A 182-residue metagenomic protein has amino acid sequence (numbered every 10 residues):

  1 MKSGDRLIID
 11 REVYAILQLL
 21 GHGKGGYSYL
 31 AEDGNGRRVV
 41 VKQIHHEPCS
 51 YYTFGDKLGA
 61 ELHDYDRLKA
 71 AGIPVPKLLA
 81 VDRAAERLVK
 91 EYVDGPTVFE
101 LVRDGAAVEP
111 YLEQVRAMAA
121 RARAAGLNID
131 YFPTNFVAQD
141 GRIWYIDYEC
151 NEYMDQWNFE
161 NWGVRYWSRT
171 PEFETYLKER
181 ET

Functional and structural regions predicted by a protein language model:
M1-L17: Juxta-kinase regulatory segment immediately upstream of eukaryotic protein kinase catalytic domains
I16-L19, K24-G59: ATP-binding glycine-rich loop module of kinase domains
V39, P74, L88, W144-D147: Protein kinase-like catalytic core scaffold
T53-A71: The N-lobe alphaC helix and its flanking beta3-alphaC-beta4 segment of protein kinase-like domains, centered on
F54, I73-L112: Conserved structural core of kinase catalytic domains
Q114-R121: Conserved hydrophobic core/spine positions of the Hanks-type protein kinase catalytic domain
R123-N128, Q139-T182: C-lobe/activation-segment region of protein kinase-like
Y131-F136: Hydrophobic residue at the +6 position relative to the catalytic HRD Asp in the kinase catalytic loop
